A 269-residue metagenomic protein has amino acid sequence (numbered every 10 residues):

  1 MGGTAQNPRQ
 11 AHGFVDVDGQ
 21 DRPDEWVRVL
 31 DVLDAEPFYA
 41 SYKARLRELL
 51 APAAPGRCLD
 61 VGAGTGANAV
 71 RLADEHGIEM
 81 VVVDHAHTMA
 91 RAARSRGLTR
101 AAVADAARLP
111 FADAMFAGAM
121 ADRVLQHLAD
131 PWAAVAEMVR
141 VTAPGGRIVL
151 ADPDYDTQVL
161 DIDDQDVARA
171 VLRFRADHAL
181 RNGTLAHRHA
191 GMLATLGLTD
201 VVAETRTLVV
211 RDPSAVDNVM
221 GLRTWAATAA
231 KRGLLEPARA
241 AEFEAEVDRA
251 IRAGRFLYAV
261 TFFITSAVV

Functional and structural regions predicted by a protein language model:
G2-A53, A67-R71, M89-A92: Conserved class I S-adenosyl-L-methionine
G3, R147-A215: Conserved catalytic/acceptor-binding region of the Class I
R57-V61, T65-R108: Class I SAM-dependent methyltransferase SAM/SAH-binding core
A107-G118: A short acidic, Gly/Pro-enriched loop at the edge of an enzyme's catalytic core that lines a small-molecule cofactor
A117-P131: A short SAM/SAH-binding and catalytic strip from SAM-dependent methyltransferases
W132-R147: A short glycine-rich, Lys/Arg-flanked "PGG" loop and its adjoining helix->strand segment in the class I
D200-V269: Conserved Class I S-adenosyl-L-methionine
